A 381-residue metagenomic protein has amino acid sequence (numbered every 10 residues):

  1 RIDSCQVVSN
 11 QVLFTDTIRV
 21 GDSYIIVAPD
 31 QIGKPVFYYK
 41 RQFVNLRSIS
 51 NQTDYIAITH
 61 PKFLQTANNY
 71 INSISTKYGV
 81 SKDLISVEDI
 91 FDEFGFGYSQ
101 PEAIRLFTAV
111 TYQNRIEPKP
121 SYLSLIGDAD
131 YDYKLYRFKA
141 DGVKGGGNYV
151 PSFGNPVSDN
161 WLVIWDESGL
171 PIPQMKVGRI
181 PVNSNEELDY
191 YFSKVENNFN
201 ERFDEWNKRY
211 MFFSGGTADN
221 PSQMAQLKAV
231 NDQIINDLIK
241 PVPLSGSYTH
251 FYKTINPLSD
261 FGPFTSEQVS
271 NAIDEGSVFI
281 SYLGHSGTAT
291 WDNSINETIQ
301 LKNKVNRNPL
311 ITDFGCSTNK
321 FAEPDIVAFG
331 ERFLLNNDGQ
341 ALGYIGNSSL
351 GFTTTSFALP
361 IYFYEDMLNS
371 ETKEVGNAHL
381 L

Functional and structural regions predicted by a protein language model:
R1-L381: Cysteine-dependent hydrolase recognition
